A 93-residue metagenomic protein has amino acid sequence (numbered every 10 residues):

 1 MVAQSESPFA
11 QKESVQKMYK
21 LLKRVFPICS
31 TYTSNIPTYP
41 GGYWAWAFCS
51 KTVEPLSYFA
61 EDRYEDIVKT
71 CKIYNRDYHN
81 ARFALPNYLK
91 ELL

Functional and structural regions predicted by a protein language model:
M1-P8: Conserved beta-strand signature within the Rossmann-like core of class I S-adenosyl-L-methionine
A3, P27-Y32, L56-F59: Acidic/polar loop patches that form or flank catalytic/metal-binding clefts of enzymes that bind anionic ligands
P8-Q11, T38: Short, small-residue-enriched loops and turns at beta-alpha junctions that line or gate enzyme active sites
E13-S14, G42: Short, well-ordered secondary-structure micro-motifs
S14-I36: Conserved Class I S-adenosyl-L-methionine
K20, G41, A45-L93: SAM/dcSAM-binding transferase cores
